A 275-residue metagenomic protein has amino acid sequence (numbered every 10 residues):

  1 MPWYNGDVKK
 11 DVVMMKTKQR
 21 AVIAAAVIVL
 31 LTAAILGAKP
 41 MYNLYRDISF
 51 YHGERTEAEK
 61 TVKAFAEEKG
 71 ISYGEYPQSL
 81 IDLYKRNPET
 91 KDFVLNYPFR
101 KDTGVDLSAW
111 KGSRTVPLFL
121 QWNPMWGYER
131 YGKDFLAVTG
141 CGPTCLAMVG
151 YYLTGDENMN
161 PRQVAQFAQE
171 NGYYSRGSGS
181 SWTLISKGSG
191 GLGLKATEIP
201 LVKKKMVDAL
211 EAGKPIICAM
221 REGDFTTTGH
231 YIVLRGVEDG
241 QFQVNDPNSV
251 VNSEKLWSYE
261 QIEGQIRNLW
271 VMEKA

Functional and structural regions predicted by a protein language model:
M1-M14: Short, Lys/Arg-enriched N-terminal segments with co-localized hydrophobic residues within the first ~10-30 amino acids
Y4, N123-M125, G264-R267: Extended interaction regions within the primary functional domain
N5-G6, L36, D239: Feature targets compositionally biased, intrinsically disordered low-complexity regions with long contiguous runs
V8-D11, D106, G127-Y128, K133 (+2 more regions): A generic signature of intrinsically disordered, low-complexity regions enriched in glycine/proline and charged/polar
V12-V22: Short, low-complexity patches enriched in S/T/P/G
R20-V27, A34-Y173: Active-site-adjacent structural segments surrounding the nucleophilic cysteine of cysteine proteases and isopeptidases
K39-E67, D106-L107, Y151, G155-A275: Conserved active-site-adjacent core of cysteine acyl-enzyme catalytic domains
